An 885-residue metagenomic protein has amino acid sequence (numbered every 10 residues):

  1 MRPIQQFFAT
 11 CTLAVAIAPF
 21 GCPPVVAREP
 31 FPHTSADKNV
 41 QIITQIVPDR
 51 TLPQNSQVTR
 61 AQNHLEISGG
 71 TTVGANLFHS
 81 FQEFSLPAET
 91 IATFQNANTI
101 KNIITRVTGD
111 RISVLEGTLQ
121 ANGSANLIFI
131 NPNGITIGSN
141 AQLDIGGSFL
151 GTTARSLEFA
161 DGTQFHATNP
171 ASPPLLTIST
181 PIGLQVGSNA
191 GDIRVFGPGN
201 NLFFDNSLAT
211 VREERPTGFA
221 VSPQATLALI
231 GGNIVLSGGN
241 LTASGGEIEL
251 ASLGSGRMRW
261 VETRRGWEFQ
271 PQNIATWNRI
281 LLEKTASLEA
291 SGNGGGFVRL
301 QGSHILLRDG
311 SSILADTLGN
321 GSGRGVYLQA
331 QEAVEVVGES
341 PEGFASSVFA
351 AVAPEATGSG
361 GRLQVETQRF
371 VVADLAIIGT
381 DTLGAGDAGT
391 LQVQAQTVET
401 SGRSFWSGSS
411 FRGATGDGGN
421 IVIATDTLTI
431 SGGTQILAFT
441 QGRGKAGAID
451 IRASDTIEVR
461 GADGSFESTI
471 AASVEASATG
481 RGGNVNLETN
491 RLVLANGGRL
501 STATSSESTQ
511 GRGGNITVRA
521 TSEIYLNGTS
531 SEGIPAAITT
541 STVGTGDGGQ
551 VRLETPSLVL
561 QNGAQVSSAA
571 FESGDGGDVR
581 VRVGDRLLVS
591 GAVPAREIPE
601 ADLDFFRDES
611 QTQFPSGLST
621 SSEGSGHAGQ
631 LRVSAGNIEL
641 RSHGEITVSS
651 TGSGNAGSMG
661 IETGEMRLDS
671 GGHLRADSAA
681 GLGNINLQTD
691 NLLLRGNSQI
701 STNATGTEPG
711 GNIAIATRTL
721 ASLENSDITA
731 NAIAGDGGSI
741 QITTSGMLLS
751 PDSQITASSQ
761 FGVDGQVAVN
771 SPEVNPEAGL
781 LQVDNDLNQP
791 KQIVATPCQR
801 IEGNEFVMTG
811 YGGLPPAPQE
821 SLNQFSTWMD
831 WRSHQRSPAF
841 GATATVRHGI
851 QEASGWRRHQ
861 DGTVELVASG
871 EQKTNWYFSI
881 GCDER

Functional and structural regions predicted by a protein language model:
R2-R885: Extracellular and secretory-pathway beta-repeat/beta-biased strand scaffolds
